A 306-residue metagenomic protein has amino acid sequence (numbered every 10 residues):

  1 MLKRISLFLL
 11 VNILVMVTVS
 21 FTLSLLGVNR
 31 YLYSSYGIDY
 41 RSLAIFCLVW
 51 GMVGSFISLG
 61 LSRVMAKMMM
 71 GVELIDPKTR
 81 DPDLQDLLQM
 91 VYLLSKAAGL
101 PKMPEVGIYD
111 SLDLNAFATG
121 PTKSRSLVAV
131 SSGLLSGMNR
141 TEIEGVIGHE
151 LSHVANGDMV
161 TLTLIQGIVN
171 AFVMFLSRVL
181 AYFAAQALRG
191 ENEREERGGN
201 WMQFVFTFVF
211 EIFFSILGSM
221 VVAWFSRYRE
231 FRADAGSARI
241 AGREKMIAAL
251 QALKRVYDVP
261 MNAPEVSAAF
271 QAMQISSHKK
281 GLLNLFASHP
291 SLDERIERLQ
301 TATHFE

Functional and structural regions predicted by a protein language model:
R4, F8, D39-C47, L162 (+1 more regions): Residue-level signature of transmembrane alpha-helical entry/exit and packing/kink sites in multi-pass membrane
V11, V15-L23, W50-G54, S58 (+3 more regions): Alpha-helical transmembrane segments of multipass membrane proteins
L25-S42, E191-E195: Membrane-interfacial hairpin junctions
R41-M68, Y92-A98, T207-V222: Transmembrane alpha-helices and immediately adjacent membrane-cytoplasm interface residues in multi-pass integral
S58-V160, M261-V266: Peri-catalytic and regulatory segments of divalent metal-dependent proteins
L74-L88, G218-R239, N284-A287: Active-site metal-coordination segments of metallo-dependent hydrolases
L100-R125, G190-G199, T207, M220-W224 (+1 more regions): Active-site-proximal gating segments in proteases and membrane effectors
N156-A238: Hydrophobic transmembrane alpha-helical segments that form the core helix bundle of multi-pass membrane enzymes
